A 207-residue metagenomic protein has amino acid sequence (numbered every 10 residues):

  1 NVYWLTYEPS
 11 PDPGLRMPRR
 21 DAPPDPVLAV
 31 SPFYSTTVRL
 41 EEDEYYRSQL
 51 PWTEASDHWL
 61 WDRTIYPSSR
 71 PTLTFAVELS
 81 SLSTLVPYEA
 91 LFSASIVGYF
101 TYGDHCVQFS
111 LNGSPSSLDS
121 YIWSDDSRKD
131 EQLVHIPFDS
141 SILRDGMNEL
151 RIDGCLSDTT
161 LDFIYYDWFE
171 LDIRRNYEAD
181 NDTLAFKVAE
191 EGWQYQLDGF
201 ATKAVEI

Functional and structural regions predicted by a protein language model:
N1-E206: Structured catalytic cores of large enzymes
